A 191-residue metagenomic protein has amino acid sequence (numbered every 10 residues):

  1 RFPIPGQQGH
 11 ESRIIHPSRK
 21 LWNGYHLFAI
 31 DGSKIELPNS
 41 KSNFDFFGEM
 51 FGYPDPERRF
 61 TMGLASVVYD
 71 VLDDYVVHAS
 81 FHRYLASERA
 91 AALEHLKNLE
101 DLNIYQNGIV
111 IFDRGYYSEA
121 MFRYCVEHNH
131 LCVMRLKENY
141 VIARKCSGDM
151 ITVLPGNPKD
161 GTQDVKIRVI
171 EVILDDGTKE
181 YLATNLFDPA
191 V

Functional and structural regions predicted by a protein language model:
R1-H10, P17-H26, I30-D45, Y53-V191: Single, function-defining residue in the core of a domain
E49: Short, positively charged patches
